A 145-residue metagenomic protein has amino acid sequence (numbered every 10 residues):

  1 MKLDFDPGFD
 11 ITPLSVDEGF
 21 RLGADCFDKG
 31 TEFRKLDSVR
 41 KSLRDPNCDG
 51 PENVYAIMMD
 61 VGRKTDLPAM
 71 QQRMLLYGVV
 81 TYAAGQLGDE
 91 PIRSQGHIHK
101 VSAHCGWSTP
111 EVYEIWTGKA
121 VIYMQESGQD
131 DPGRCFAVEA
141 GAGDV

Functional and structural regions predicted by a protein language model:
M1-L14: Intrinsically disordered, low-structural-confidence terminal and linker regions
L14-F20: N-terminal pre-domain segments of enzymes
L22-E139: Active-site region of the double-stranded beta-helix
E139-V145: Conserved metal-binding segment of the jelly-roll/cupin
